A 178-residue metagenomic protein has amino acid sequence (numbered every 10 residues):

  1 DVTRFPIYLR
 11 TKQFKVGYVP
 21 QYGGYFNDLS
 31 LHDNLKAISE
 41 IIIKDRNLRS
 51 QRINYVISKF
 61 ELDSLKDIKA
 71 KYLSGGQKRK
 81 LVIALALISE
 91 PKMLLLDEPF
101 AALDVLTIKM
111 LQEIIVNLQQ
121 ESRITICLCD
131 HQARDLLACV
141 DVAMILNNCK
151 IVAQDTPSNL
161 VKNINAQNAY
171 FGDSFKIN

Functional and structural regions predicted by a protein language model:
D1-T11: ABC ATPase NBD Q-loop/coupling interface
Y22, D28-E40: Q-loop/switch helix immediately C-terminal to the Walker
N47-L65, V116: Conserved ABC ATPase "signature" region
K69-L73: Conserved ABC ATPase signature
I83: Hydrophobic anchor residue at the start of the ABC signature
L94-E98: Catalytic Walker B motif of ABC-type/P-loop ATPase nucleotide-binding domains
